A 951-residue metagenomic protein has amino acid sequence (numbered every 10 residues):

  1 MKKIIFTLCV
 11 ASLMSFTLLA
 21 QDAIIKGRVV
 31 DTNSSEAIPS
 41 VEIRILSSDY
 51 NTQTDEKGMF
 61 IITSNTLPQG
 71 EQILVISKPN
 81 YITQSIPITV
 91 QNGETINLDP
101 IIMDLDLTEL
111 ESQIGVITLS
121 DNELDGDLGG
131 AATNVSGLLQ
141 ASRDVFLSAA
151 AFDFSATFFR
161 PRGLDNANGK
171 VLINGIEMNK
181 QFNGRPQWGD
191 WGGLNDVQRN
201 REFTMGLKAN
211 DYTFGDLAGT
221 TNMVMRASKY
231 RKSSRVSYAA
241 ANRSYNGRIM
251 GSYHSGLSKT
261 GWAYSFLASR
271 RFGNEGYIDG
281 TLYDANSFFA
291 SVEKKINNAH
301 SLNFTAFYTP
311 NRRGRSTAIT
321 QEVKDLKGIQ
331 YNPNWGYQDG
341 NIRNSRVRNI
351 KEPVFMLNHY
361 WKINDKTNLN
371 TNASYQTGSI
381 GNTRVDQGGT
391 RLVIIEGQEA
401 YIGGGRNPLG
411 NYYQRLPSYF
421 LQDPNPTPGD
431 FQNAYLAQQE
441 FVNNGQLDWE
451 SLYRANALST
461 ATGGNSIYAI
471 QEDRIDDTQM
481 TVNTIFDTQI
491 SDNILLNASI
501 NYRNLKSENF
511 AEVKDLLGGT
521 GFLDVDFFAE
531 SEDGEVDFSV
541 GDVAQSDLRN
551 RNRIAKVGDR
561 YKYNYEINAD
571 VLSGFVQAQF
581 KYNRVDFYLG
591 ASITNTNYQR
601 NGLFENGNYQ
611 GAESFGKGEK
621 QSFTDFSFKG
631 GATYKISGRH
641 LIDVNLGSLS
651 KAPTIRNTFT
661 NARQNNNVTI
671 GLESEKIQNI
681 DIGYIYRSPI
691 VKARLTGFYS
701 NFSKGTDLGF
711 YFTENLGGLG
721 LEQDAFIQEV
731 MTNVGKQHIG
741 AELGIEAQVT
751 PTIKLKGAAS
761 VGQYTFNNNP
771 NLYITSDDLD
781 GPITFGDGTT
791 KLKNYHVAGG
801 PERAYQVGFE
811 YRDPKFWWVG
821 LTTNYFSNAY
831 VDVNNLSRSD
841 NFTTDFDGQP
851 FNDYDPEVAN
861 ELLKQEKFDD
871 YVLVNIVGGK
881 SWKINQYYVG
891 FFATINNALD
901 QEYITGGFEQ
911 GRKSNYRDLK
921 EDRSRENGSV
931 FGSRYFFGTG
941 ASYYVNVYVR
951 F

Functional and structural regions predicted by a protein language model:
L138, L147, I176-L207, M223-R226 (+1 more regions): Short acidic/polar hinge/loop motifs at secondary-structure boundaries that mediate gating or recognition
N210, T220-G256, A268-G280, T822: Short strand-turn segments of transmembrane beta-barrel domains in outer membranes, especially the first one or two
E293, S301-N358, G381-Q471, V536-V557 (+2 more regions): Acidic/polar loop-and-plug regions of large Gram-negative outer-membrane beta-barrel proteins
R312-G314, A318-V323, G541-I554, N597-Y598 (+9 more regions): Surface-exposed extracellular loop regions of Gram-negative outer-membrane beta-barrel proteins, predominantly
N332-V354, N358, D559, I567-A569 (+7 more regions): Outer-membrane beta-barrel signature, preferentially recognizing the C-terminal barrel domain of Gram-negative
A469, L495-S637, N771-T775, D787: Signature of Gram-negative outer-membrane beta-barrel scaffolds
Y699-N701, D724-N835, Y948-R950: Gram-negative outer-membrane beta-barrel transporters
S703-K704, L708, Y825-T843, D847 (+1 more regions): C-terminal beta-signal and adjacent terminal beta-strands/loops of Gram-negative outer-membrane beta-barrel proteins
